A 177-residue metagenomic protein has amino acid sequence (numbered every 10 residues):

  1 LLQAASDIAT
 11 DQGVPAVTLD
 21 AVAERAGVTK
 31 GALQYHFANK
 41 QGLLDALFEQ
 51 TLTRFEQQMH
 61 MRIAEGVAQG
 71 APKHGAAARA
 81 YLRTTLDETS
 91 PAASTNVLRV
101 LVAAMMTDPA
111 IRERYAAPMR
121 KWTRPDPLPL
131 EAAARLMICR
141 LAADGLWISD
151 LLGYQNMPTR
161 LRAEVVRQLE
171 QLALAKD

Functional and structural regions predicted by a protein language model:
A4, I8, Q12-G42, A46: Helix-turn-helix
A4-D11, Q58-M61, A142-S149: Solvent-exposed, amphipathic alpha-helical segments
A38-G42, A46, A64, A68 (+5 more regions): Residues in soluble alpha-helical coiled-coils and helical-bundle/repeat scaffolds
L44-T51, Q58: Alpha-helical DNA-contacting segments of helix-turn-helix folds
Q57-L98: Hydrophobic alpha-helical connector segments
Y81-T85, L98-V102, C139-L146: Short alpha-helical scaffolding segments that buttress acidic/His motifs in well-ordered protein cores
A92, P109-A116, R120-D177: Hydrophobic/aromatic-rich alpha-helical bundle segments in the mid-to-C-terminal region
